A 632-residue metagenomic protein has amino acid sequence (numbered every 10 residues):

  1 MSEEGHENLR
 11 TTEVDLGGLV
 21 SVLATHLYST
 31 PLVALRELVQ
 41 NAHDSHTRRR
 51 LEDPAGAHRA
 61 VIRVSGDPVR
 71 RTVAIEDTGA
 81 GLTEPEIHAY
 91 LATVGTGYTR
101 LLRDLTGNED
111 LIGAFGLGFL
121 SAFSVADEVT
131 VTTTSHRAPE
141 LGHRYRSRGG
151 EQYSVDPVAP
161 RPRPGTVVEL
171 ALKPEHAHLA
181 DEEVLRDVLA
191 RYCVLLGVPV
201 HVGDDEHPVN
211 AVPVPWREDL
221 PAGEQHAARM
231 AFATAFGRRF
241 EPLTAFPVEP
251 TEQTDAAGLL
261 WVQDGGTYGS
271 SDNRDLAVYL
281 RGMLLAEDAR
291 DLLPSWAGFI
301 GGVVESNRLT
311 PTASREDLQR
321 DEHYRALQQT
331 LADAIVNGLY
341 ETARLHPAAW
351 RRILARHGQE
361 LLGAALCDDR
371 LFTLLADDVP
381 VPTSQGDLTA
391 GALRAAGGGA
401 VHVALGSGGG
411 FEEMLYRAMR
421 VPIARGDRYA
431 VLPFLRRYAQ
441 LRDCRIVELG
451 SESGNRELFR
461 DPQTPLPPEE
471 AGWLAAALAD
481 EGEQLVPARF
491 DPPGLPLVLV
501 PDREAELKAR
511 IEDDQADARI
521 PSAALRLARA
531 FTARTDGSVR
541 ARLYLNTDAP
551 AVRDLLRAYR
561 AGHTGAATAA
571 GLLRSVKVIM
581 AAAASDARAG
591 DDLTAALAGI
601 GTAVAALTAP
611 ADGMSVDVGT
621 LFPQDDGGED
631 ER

Functional and structural regions predicted by a protein language model:
M1-D187, A404, V616-R632: GHKL (Bergerat-fold) ATPase N-terminal catalytic module, capturing the glycine-rich phosphate-binding loop and acidic
L111, T132-Q152, K173-H176, E183-R632: GHKL/Bergerat-fold ATPase module in large chromosome/replication-associated machines
